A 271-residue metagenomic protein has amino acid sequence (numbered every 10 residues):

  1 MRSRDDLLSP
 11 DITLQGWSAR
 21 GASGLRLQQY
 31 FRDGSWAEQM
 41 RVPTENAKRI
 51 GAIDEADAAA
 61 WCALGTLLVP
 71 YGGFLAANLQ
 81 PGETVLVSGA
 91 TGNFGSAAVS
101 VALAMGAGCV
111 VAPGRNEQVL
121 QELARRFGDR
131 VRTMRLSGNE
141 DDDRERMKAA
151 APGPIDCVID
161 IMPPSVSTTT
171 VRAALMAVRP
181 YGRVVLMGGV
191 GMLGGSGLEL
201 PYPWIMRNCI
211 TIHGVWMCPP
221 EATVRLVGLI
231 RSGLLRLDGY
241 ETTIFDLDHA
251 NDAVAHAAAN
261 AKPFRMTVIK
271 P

Functional and structural regions predicted by a protein language model:
M1-K48: Glycine-rich phosphate/adenylate-binding loop and adjacent beta-alpha elements of nucleotide- or dinucleotide-binding
E45-A47, G51-N139: Mid-domain Rossmann-like dinucleotide-binding core that forms the NAD(H)/NADP(H) cofactor-binding site
G72, G153, R172, P219-P271: C-terminal hydrophobic helical "lid"/dimerization subdomain of Rossmann-like NAD(P)H-dependent oxidoreductases
A77-L79, F127, A151, M162 (+2 more regions): A generic alpha-to-beta junction signature in SAM-dependent methyltransferases
P81, G106, D129-R130, G153-P154 (+3 more regions): Short loop/turn motifs at secondary-structure junctions
A107, E122-R125, M162-S232, K270-P271: Glycine-rich phosphate-binding loop and adjacent beta-alpha segment of Rossmann(oid) nucleotide-cofactor-binding
E140-P152: Short amphipathic alpha-helix with an adjacent loop that forms part of the alpha/beta core around
V158-I159: N-terminal Rossmann-like NAD(P) cofactor-binding module of classical short-chain dehydrogenase/reductase
